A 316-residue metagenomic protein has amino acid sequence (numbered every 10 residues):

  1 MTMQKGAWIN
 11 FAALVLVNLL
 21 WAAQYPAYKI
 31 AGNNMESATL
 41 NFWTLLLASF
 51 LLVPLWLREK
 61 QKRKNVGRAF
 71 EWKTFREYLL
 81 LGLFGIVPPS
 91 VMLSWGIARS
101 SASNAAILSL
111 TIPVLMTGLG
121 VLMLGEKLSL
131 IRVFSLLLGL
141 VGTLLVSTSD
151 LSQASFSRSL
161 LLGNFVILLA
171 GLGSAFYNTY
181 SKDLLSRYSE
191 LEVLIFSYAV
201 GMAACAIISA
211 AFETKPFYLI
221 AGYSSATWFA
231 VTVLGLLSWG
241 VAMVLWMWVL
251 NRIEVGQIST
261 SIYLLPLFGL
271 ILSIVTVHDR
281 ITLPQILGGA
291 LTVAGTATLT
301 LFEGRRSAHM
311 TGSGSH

Functional and structural regions predicted by a protein language model:
M1-F42, F156-D183, A203-I207, T311-H316: Glycine-/small-residue-enriched transmembrane alpha-helix faces in small-molecule transporters and effluxers
I9-A13, T39-R58, L80, S135-V141 (+2 more regions): Hydrophobic alpha-helical transmembrane segments of multi-pass integral membrane proteins, especially transporters
L20, Q24-Y25, V53-S109, L145 (+1 more regions): Specific transmembrane alpha-helical segments of multi-pass solute transporters/efflux pumps, especially DMT/EamA
A22, P26, G82-V87, V91 (+8 more regions): Hydrophobic/small/kink-forming positions within alpha-helical transmembrane segments of polytopic membrane proteins
P26-N34, N65-V66, A98, S147-L160 (+2 more regions): Membrane-interface helix termini and inter-helical loops of multi-pass transporters
A31, L40, T44, G96 (+8 more regions): Hydrophobic/aromatic residues within transmembrane alpha-helices of multi-pass small-molecule transporters
N41-W43, I86, S90, A102-T111 (+3 more regions): Helix-helix packing/entry segments at the starts of transmembrane helices
L52, L119, L128-D150, C205 (+3 more regions): Hydrophobic transmembrane alpha-helices of multi-pass small-molecule transport proteins
